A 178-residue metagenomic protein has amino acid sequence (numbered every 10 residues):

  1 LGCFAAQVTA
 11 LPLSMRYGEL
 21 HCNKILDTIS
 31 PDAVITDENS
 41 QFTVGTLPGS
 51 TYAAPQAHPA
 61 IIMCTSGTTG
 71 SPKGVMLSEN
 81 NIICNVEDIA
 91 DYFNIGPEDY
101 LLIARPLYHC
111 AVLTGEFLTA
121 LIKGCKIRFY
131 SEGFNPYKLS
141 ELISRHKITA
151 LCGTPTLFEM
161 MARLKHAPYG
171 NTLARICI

Functional and structural regions predicted by a protein language model:
L1, A5-P55, K147: Structural core segment of the AMP-binding/adenylate-forming
C3, P59, T65-T68, L101 (+3 more regions): Conserved S/T- and glycine-rich ATP-binding loop of Class I adenylate-forming
V8-L26, C125-H146, P155-T156: ATP-dependent adenylate-forming carboxylate-activation enzymes
L20, A57, E79-N80, R105 (+2 more regions): Structural detector for helix-capping/boundary residues
S40, I148-I178: Adenylate-forming
L47-C64, S71, N94-Y100: Conserved pre-ATP/AMP-binding loop-to-beta segment of ANL
A60-E87: Conserved AMP-binding A3 loop
I83-Y100, C110-A150, L164: Conserved AMP-binding/adenylation subdomain of ANL enzymes
